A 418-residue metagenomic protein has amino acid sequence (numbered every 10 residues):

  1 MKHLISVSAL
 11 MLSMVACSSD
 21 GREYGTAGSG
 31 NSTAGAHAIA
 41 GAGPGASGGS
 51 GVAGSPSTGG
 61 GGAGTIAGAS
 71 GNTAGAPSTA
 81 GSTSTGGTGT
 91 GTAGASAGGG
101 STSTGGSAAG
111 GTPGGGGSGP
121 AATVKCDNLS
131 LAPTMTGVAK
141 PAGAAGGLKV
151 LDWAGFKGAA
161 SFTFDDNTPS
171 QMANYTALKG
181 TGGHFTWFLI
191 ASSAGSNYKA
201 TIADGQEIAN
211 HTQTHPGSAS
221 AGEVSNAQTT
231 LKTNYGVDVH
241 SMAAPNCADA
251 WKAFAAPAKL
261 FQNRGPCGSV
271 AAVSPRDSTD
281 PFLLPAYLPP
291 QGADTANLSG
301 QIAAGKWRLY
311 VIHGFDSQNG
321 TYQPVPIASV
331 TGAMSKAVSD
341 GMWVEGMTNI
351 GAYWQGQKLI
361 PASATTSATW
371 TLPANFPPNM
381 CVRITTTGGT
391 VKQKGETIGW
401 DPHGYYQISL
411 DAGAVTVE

Functional and structural regions predicted by a protein language model:
M1-S8: Bacterial N-terminal signal peptides that target proteins for export
S8, L12-T123: Ser/Thr-rich, Pro/Gly/Ala-heavy low-complexity intrinsically disordered linkers and tails of secreted extracellular
K125-A209, T214, E223, T230 (+3 more regions): Active-site beta->alpha N-cap acidic-glycine motif
L131-D152, S193-A194, K232, F261-R276 (+3 more regions): C-terminal domain-boundary segment and adjacent tail
A160, W307-L309: Residue-level preference for the first positions of well-ordered beta-strands
Q171-Y175, G195-Y198, A221-V224, Q228 (+3 more regions): Extracytoplasmic/secreted envelope proteins and their assembly/folding machinery, especially bacterial periplasmic
A173, S193, P216-G292, Q355-K358: Catalytic domains of cell-wall/extracellular-matrix polysaccharide-remodeling enzymes, centered on de-N-acetylation
M380, D401-E418: C-terminal beta-strand-rich structural cap/linker in extracellular carbohydrate-active enzymes
